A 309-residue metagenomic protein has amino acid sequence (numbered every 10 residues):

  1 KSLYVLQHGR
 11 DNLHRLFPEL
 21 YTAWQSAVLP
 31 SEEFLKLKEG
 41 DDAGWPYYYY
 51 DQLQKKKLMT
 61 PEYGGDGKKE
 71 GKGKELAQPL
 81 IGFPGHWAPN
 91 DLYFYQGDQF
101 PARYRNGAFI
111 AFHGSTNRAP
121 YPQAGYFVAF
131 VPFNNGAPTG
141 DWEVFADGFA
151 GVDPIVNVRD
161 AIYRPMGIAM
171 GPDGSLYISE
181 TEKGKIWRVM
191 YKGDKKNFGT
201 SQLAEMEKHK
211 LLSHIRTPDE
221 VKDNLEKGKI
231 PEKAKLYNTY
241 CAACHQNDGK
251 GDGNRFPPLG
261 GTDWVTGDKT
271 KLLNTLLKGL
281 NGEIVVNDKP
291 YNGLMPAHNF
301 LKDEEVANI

Functional and structural regions predicted by a protein language model:
S2-Y163, V189-P218: Beta-propeller domain segments
N106, D173-G174: Short coil/turn segments that connect the beta-strands within blades of beta-propeller domains
D141, S179-E180, N197-F198, A204 (+1 more regions): Sequence context surrounding c-type heme c attachment/ligation sites in exported
I168, I186, K233, Y237-N247 (+2 more regions): The canonical Cys-X-X-Cys-His
G174-L176, T181-K185, Y191-K195, A297-I309: C-terminal capping alpha-helices of c-type cytochrome domains
M206-N238, G251-D252: Electrostatic cytochrome c docking/interface patches
H245-G251, L277, N299: Detector for the c-type heme attachment site
G253-G260, L280-N308: Axial heme c-ligation environment in periplasmic c-type cytochrome domains
